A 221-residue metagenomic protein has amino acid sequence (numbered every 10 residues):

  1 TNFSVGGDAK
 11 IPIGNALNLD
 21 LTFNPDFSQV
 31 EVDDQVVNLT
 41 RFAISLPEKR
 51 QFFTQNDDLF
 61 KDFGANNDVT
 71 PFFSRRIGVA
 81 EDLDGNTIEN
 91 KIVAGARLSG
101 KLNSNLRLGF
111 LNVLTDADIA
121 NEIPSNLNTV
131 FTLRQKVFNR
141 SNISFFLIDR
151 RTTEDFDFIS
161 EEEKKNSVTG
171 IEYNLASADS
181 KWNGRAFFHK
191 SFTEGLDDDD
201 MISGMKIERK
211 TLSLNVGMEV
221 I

Functional and structural regions predicted by a protein language model:
T1-I221: Outer-membrane beta-barrel channel domains
